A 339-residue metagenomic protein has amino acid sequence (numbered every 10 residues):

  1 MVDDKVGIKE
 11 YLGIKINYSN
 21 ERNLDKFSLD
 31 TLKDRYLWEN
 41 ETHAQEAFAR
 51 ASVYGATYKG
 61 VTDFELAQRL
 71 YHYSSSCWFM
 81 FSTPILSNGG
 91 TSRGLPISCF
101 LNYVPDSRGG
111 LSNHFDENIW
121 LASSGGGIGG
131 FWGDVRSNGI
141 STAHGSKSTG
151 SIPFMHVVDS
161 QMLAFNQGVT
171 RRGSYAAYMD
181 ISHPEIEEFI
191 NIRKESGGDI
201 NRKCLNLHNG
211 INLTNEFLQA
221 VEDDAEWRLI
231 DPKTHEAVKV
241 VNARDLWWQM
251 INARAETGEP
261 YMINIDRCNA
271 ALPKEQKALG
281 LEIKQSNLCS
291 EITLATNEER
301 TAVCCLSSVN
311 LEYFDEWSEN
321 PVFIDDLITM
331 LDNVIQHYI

Functional and structural regions predicted by a protein language model:
M1-I339: Extended catalytic cores of very large enzyme megasubunits
